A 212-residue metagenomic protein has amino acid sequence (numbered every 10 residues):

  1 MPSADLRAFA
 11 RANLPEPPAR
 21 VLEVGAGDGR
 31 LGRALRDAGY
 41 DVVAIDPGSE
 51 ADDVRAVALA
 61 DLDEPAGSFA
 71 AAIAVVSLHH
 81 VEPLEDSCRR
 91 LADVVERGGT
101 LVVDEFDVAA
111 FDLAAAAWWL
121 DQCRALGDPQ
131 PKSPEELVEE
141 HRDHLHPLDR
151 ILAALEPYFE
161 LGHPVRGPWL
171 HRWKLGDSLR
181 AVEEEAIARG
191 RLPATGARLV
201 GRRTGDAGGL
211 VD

Functional and structural regions predicted by a protein language model:
M1-P18: Conserved alpha-helix/loop element of class I SAM-dependent methyltransferases that forms part of the SAM/SAH-binding
P18-G27: Conserved class I S-adenosyl-L-methionine
A26-L62: Class I SAM-dependent methyltransferase SAM/SAH-binding core
I73: A conserved beta-strand element that flanks and buttresses the S-adenosyl-L-methionine
D86-R97: A short glycine-rich, Lys/Arg-flanked "PGG" loop and its adjoining helix->strand segment in the class I
T100-D128: Conserved class I S-adenosyl-L-methionine
R142-R166: Short alpha-helix
A153, H163-D212: A C-terminal cap/extension of S-adenosyl-L-methionine-dependent methyltransferases that defines the acceptor-substrate
